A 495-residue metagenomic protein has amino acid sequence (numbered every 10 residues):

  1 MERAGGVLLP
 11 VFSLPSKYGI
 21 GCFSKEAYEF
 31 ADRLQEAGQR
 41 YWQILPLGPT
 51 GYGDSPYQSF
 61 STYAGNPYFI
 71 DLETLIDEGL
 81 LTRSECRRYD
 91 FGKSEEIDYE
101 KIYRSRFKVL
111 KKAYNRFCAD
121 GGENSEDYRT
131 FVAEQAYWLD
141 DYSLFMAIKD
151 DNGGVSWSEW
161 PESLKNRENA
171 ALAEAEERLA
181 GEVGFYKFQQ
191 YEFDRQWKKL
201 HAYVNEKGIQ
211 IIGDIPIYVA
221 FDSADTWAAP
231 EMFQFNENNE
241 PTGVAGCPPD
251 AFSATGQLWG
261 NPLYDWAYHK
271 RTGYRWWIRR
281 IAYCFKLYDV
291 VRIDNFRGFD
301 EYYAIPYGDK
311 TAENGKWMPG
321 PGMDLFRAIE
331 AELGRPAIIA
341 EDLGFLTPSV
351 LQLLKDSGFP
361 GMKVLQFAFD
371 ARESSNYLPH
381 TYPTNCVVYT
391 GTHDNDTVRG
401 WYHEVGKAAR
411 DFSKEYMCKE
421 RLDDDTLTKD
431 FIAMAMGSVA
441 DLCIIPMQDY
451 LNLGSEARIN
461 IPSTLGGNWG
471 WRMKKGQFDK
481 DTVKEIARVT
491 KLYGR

Functional and structural regions predicted by a protein language model:
M1-F12, K25-Y28: N-terminal regions that are enriched for targeting/export leaders and immediately downstream pro/stem segments
P10, S16, D54-Q190, V219-I444 (+3 more regions): Alpha-amylase-like alpha-glycosidases and glucanotransferases acting on alpha-linked glucans and related
K25-D32, R195-Y203, W277-R279, L427-F431 (+1 more regions): Short alpha-helical segments and helix-capping/turn motifs at coil-helix boundaries
K25-T50, L287-Y288, A435: Catalytic domains of carbohydrate-active enzymes, especially glycoside hydrolases
Q35, W197-N205, E330, L354-K355: Surface-exposed amphipathic alpha-helices with a cationic face
L45, Q210-I212, P216, V290 (+1 more regions): Outer-envelope exported proteins of Gram-negative bacteria
Y186, Q190-V219: Conserved, well-ordered alpha-helix/loop/beta-strand core segments that scaffold catalytic motifs
D481-R495: C-terminal accessory segments of extracellular proteins
